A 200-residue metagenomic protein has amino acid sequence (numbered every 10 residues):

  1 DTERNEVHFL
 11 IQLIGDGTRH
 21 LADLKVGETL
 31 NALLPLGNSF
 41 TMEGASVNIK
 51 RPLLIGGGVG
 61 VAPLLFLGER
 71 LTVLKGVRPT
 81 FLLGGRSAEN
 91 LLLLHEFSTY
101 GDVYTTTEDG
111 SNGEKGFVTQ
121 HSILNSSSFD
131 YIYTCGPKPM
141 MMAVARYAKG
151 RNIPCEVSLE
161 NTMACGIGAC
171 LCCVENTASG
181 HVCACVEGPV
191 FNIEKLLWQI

Functional and structural regions predicted by a protein language model:
D1-E28: Ferredoxin-reductase
A22-D23, G44-A45, F66-G68, L94-H95 (+1 more regions): Short amphipathic alpha-helical segments
L30-L33: Generic structural signal for buried aliphatic residues
G37-S46, C185: Short, Lys/Arg- and Gly-enriched loop/turn segments at beta-strand edges
A45-R51, V73, I123-S128: Short, basic, low-complexity termini and linkers enriched in Ser/Thr/Gly/Pro that act as targeting/leader peptides
P52-V61: Short, glycine-rich nucleotide/cofactor-binding loops
P63-V73: Histidine-anchored nucleotide/phosphate-binding helix
R86-I200: Reductase modules of NAD(P)H-dependent flavoproteins
